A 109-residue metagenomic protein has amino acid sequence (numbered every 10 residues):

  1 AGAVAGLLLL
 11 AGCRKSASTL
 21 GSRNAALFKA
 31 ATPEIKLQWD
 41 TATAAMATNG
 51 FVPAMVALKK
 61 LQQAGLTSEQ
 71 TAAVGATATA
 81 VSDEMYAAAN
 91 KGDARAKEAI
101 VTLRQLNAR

Functional and structural regions predicted by a protein language model:
C13-S16: Bacterial signal peptide processing site
S18-L20: Membrane-interface amphipathic segments
N24-A72: Post-signal-peptide N-terminal segment of Sec-exported extracytoplasmic proteins
M55-V56, A72-G75, T79, K97: Conserved positions within tetratricopeptide repeat
L66-V74, A89, L103-N107: Boundary/linker segments of alpha-helical solenoid repeat arrays
A78-Q105: Alpha-helical linker/edge segments of TPR/alpha-solenoid repeat scaffolds and analogous pre-/post-domain helices
